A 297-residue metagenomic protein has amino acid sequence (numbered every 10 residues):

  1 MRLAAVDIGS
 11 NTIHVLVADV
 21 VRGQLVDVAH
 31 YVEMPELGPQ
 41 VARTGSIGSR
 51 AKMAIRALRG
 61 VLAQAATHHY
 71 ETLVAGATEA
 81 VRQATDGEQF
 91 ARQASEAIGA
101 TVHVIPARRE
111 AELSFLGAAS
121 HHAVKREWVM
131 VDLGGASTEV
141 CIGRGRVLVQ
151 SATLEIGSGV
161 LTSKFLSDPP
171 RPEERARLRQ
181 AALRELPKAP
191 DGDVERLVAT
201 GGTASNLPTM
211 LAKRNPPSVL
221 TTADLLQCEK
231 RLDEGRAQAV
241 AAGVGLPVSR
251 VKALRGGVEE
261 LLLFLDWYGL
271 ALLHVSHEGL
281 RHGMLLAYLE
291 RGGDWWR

Functional and structural regions predicted by a protein language model:
M1-V26: N-terminal basic/disordered segments at the start of proteins
L3, V17-V20, Q40-A63, T67-Y70 (+2 more regions): Helical "lid/coupling" subdomains associated with nucleotide-phosphate turnover
A4-V6, V74, V129-V131: Short aromatic-hydrophobic micro-motifs that form the base-stacking/packing surface for donor nucleotide recognition
D7-T12, V131-S137, T200-T203, G279: A short acidic Gly-Thr/Ser loop motif
I13, L37, A111-F115, L133-E139: Short glycine/serine/threonine-rich phosphate/pyrophosphate-binding segments that cradle anionic phosphate groups
Q24-V32, T67-H68: N-terminal glycine-rich anion-binding loops that anchor highly charged ligand groups
H30-M34, S151-T153: Well-ordered beta-strand positions in beta-sheet-rich domains
M34-P35, I55: Short catalytic helix/loop segments, enriched in acidic residues and glycine and frequently bearing histidine
